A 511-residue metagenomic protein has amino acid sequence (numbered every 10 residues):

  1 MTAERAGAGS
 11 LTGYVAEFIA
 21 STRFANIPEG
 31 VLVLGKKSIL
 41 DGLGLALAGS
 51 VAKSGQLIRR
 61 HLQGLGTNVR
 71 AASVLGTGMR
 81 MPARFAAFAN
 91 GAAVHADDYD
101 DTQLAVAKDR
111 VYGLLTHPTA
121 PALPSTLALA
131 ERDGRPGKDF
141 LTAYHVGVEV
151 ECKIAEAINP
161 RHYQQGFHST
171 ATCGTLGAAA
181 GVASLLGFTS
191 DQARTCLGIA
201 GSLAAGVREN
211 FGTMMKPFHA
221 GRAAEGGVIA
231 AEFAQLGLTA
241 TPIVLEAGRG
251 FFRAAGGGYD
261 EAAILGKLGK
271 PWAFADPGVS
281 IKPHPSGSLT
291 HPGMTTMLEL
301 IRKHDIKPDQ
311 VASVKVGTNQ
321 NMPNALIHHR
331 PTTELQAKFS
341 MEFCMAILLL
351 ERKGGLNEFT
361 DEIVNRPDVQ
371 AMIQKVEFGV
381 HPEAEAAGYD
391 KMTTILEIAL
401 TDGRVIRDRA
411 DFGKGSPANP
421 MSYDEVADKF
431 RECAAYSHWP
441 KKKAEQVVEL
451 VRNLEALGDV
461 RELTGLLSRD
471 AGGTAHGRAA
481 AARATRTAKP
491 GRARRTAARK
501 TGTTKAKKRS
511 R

Functional and structural regions predicted by a protein language model:
M1-P277, Q320, A456, V460-A479 (+2 more regions): N-terminal core-entry segment
T2, G287-H438, K442-E445, E449 (+2 more regions): Intrinsically disordered, low-complexity Ser/Thr/Pro/Gly-rich interaction regions that scaffold/cooperate
S50, T189, G227, G293 (+3 more regions): Residues at secondary-structure transition points
G278-P285: A short glycine-threonine-serine/GTX helix/turn-capping micro-motif
N453-A456, R511: Beta-rich accessory regions
T487-A506, S510: Low-complexity, polybasic segments enriched for Lys interleaved with small residues
